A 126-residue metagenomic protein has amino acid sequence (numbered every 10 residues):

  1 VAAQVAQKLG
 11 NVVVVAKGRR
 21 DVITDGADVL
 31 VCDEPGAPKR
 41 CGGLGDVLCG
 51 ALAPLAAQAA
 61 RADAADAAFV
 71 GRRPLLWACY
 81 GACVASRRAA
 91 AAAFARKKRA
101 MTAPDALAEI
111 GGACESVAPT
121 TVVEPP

Functional and structural regions predicted by a protein language model:
V1-P126: Small-residue (G/A/S/T)-rich helix-start motifs and N-terminal tracts that mark the onset
